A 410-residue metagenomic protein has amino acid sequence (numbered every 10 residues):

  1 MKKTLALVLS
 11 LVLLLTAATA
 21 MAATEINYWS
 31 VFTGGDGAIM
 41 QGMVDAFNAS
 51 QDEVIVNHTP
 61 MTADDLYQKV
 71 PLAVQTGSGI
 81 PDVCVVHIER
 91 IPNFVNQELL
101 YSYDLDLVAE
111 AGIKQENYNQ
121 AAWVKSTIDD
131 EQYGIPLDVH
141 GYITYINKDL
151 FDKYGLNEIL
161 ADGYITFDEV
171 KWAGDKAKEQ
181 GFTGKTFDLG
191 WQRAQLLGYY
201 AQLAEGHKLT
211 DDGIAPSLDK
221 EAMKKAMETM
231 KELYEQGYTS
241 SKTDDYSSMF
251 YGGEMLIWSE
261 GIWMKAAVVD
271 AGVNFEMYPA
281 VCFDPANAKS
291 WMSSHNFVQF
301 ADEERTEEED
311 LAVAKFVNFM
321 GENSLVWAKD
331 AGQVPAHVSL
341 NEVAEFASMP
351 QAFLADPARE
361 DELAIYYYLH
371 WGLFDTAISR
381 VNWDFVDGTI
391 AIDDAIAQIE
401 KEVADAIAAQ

Functional and structural regions predicted by a protein language model:
A23-T33, V54-T59, D82-V83, Y133: Short, well-ordered beta-strand elements
T33-I55, I378, I396: Short, polar/charged alpha-helical segment
A46, S50-Y118, K153-G155, L256-I257 (+2 more regions): Extracytoplasmic "Venus flytrap"/periplasmic binding protein-like
A49, Y154, E228, E235-Y238 (+2 more regions): Extracytoplasmic/periplasmic substrate-recognition and gating elements
H87-I143, D168-K171, N274-P279, E345-S348 (+1 more regions): Hinge/lid segment of periplasmic solute-binding proteins
E89-L99, Q120-L160, L189-D212, W291-A301 (+2 more regions): Periplasmic solute-binding protein
K171-K176, D212-K242: Glycine-centered hinge/linker elements that transmit conformational signals in sensory and ligand-binding systems
Y278, K329-D384, Q410: Long, aromatic- and glycine/proline-rich binding clefts that accommodate carbohydrate-like moieties
